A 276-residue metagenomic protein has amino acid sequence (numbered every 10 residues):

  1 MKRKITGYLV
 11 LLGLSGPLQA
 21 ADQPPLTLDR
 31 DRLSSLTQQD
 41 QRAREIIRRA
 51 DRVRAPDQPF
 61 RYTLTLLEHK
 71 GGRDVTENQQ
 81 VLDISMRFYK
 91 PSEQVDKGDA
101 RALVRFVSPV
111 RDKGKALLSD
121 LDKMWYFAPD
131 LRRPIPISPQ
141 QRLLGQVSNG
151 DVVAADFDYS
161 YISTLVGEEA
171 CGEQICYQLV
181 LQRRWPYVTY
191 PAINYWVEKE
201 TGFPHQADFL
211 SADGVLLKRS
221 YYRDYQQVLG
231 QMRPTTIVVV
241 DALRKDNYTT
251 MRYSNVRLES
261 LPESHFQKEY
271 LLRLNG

Functional and structural regions predicted by a protein language model:
M1-Y8: Bacterial N-terminal signal peptides that target proteins for export
S15-P17: N-terminal signal peptide c-region/cleavage motif recognized by signal peptidases
P24-D130: N-terminal mature ectodomain segment of secretory-pathway/periplasmic proteins
I46-R48, I162-G167, S220-R223, T235-V238: Short structured motifs
D83-Q94, T164-A170, R223-Y225: Short amphipathic beta-strand and strand-loop transition segments with alternating hydrophobic
K123-F127, R133-I137, N149-V152, D156 (+1 more regions): Gly/Pro-enriched, hydrophobic low-complexity segments that function as extracytoplasmic propeptides/linkers
R142-C171: Hydrophobic, well-structured mid-protein blocks that either form specific transmembrane helices
N275-G276: Short, solvent-exposed mixed-charge patches
